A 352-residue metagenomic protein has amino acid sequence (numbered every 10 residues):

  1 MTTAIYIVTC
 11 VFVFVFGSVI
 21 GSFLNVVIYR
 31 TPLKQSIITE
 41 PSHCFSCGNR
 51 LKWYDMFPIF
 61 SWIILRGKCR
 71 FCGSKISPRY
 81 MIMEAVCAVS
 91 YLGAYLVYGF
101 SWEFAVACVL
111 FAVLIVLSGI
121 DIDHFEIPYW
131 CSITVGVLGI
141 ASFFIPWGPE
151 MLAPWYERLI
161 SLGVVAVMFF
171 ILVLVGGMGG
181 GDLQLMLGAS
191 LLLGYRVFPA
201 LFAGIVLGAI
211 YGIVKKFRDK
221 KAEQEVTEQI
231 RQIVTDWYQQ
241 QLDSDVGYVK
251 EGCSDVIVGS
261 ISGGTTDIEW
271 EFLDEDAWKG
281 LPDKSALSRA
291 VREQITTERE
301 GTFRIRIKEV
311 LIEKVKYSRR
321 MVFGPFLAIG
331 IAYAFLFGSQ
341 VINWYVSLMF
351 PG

Functional and structural regions predicted by a protein language model:
M1-G352: A membrane-topology feature that recognizes alpha-helical transmembrane segments and their immediate juxtamembrane
